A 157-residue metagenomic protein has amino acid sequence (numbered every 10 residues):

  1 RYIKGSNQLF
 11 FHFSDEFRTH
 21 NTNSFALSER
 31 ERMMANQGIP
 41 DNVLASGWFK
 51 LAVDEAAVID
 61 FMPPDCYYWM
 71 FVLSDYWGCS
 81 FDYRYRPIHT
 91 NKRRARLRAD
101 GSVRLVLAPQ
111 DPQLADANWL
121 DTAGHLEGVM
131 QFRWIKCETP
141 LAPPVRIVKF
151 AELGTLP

Functional and structural regions predicted by a protein language model:
R1-P157: A compositional/structural signature for long, glycine/proline-rich flexible linkers and loops on extracytoplasmic
